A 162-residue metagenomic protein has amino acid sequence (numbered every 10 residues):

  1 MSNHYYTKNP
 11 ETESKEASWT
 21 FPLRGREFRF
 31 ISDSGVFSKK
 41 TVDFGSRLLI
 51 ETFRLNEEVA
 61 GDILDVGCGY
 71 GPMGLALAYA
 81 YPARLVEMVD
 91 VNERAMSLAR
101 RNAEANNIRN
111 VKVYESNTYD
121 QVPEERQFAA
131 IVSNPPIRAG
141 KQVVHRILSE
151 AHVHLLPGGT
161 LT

Functional and structural regions predicted by a protein language model:
M1-R24, G35: N-terminal auxiliary segments of SAM/dcSAM-dependent transferases
R26-F28: Well-ordered beta-strand scaffold positions
S32-T41: Class I SAM-dependent methyltransferase Rossmann-like catalytic core, especially the SAM/SAH-binding loop
V36, I137-R138: Short histidine/acidic/glycine/proline-rich micro-motifs that form metal- and phosphate-coordinating active-site loops
T41-G45, V143-V144: Residues at alpha-helix caps and immediate loop-helix transition turns in enzyme cores, especially N- and C-cap
G45-S133, A139: Conserved SAM/SAH cofactor-binding pocket of Class I
H145-P157: A short glycine-rich, Lys/Arg-flanked "PGG" loop and its adjoining helix->strand segment in the class I
G158-T162: Conserved beta-strand signature within the Rossmann-like core of class I S-adenosyl-L-methionine
